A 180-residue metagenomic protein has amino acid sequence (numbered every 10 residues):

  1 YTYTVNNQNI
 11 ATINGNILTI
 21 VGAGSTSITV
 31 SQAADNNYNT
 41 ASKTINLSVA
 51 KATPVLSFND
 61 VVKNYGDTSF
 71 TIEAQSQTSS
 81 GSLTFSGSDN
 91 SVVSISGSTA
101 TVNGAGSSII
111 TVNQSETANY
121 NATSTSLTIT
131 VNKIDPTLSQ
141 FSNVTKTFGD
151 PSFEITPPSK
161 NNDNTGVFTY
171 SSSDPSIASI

Functional and structural regions predicted by a protein language model:
Y1-I180: Solvent-exposed beta-strand/loop surfaces, strongest in extracytoplasmic domains of secreted and cell-surface proteins
